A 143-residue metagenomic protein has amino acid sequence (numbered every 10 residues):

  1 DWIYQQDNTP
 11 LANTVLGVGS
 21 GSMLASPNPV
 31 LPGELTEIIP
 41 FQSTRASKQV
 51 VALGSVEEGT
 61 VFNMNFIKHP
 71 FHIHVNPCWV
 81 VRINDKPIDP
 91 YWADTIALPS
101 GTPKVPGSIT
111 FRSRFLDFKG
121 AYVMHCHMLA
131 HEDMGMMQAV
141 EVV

Functional and structural regions predicted by a protein language model:
D1-T110, D117: Edge beta-strand plus adjacent loop/short-helix module at the start of the mature soluble/periplasmic domain
M64, H127-H131: Beta-strand-rich extracellular modules
V75, A130-D133: A generic secondary-structure signal for well-formed alpha-helical elements
F111-S113, V140: Short beta-strand element of the conserved SAM-dependent methyltransferase core
A121: Conserved tryptophan-centered aromatic signature that marks the ligand-binding surface of SH3 and related Trp-rich
G135-V143: Extracytoplasmic/periplasmic copper-protein system
